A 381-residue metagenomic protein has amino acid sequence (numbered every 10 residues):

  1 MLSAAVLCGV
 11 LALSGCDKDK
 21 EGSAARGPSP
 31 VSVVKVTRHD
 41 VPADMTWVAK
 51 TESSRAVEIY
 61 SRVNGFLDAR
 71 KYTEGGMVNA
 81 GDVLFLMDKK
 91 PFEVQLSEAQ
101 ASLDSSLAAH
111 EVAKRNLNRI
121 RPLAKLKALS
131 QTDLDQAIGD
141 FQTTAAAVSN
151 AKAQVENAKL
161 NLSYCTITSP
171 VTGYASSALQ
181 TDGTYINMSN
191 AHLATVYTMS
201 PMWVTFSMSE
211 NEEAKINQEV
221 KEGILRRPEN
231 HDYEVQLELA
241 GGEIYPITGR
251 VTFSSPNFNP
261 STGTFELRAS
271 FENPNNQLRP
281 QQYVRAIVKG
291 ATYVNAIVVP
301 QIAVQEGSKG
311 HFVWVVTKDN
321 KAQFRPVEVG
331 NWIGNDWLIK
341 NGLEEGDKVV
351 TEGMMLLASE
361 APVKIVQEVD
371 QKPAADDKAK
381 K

Functional and structural regions predicted by a protein language model:
M1-S29, I216-E229, A374-K381: N-terminal export/targeting signal detector
A25-N64, G241, Y245-T248, T252-F253: N-terminal beta-strand block that forms a small beta-sandwich/beta-barrel module immediately after a flexible targeting
S29-S32, A191, P201-M202, M208-P256 (+3 more regions): Beta-strand/loop subdomains of soluble extracytoplasmic proteins
V36, P42-T46, S53, E58-M188 (+3 more regions): Amphipathic alpha-helical coiled-coil/rod segments that serve as protein-protein coupling scaffolds
T37-P42, E238-P246, S254-P260, R268-N295 (+3 more regions): Hydrophobic alpha-helix/coiled-coil detector that fires on Leu/Ile/Phe-packed helical surfaces
K71, M77, V83, K89 (+5 more regions): Exposed loop and linker-edge segments at protein-protein interfaces
Y164, N257-E266, N335-N341, A375-D377: Short, solvent-exposed secondary-structure boundary/capping segments
V235-Q236, A296-G334, V369-K381: Short beta-strand/loop micro-motif enriched in small hydrophobics and charged residues
